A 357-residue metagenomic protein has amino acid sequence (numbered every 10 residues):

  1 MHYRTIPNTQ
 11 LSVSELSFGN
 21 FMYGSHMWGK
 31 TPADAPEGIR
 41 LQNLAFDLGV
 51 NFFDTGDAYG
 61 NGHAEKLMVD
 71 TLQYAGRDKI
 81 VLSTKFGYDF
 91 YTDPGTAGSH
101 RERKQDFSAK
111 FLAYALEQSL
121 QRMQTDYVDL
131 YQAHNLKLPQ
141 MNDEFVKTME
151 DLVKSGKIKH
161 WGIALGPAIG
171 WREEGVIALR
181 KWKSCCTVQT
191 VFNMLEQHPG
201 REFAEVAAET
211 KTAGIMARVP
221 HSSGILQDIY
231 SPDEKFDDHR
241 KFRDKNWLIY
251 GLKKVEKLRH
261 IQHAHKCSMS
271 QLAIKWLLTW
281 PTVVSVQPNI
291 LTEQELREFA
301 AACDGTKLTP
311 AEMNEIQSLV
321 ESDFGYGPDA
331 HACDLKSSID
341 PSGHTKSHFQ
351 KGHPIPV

Functional and structural regions predicted by a protein language model:
M1-V81: N-terminal binding-site loop/beta-alpha segment at the start of enzyme catalytic domains that lines or forms
I6, F18, G38, A45 (+12 more regions): Conserved, mostly hydrophobic/aromatic
N8, D47, T71-R77, L120-Q124 (+3 more regions): Acidic (Asp/Glu)-rich catalytic clusters
T31-A45, Q105-M123, I169-L179: Short, acidic/polar
K79-Y91, T190: A short, structured active-site edge motif that brings together acidic residues
Y91-D106: Surface-exposed, active-site-proximal loop segments in enzymatic domains
L120-M141: Active-site groove signature of glycoside hydrolases
L136-D323, D340-V357: Beta/alpha (TIM)-barrel catalytic core signal, keyed to glycine-rich beta->alpha loops juxtaposed to Asp/Glu that bind
